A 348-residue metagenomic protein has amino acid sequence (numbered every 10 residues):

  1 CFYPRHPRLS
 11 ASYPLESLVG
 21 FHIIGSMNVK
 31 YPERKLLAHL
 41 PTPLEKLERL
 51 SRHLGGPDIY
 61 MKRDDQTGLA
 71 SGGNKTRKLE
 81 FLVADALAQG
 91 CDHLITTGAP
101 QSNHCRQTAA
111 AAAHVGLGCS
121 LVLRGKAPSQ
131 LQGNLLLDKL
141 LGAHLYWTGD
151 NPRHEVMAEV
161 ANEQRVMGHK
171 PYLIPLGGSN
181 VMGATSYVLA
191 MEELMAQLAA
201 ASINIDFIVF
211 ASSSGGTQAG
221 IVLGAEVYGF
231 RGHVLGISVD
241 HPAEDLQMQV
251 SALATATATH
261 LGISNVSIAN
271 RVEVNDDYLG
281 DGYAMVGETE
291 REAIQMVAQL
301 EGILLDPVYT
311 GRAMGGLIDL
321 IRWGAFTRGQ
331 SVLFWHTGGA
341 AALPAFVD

Functional and structural regions predicted by a protein language model:
C1-V19: Short, low-complexity, charge-dense intrinsically disordered segments
G20-D348: PLP-dependent amino-acid enzyme catalytic core
